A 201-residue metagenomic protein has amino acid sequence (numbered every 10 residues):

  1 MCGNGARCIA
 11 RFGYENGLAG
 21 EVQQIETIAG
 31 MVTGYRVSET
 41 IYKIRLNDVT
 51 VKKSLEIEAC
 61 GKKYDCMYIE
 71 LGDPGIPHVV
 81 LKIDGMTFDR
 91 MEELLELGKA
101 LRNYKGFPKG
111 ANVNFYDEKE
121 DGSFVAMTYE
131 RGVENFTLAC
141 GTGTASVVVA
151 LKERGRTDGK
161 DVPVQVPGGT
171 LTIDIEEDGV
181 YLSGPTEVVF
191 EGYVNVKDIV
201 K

Functional and structural regions predicted by a protein language model:
M1-A139, S146-K201: Active-site proximal loop and beta-alpha junction motif in alpha/beta enzyme cores
